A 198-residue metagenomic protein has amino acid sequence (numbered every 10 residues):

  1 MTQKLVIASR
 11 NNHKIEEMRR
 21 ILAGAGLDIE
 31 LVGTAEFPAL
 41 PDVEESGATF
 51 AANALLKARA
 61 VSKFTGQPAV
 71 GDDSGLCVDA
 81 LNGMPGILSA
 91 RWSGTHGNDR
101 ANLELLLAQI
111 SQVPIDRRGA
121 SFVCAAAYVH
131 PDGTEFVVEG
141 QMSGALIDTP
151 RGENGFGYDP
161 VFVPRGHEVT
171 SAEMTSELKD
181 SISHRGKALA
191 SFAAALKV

Functional and structural regions predicted by a protein language model:
T2-V6, N12-V198: Anionic-ligand binding patches
